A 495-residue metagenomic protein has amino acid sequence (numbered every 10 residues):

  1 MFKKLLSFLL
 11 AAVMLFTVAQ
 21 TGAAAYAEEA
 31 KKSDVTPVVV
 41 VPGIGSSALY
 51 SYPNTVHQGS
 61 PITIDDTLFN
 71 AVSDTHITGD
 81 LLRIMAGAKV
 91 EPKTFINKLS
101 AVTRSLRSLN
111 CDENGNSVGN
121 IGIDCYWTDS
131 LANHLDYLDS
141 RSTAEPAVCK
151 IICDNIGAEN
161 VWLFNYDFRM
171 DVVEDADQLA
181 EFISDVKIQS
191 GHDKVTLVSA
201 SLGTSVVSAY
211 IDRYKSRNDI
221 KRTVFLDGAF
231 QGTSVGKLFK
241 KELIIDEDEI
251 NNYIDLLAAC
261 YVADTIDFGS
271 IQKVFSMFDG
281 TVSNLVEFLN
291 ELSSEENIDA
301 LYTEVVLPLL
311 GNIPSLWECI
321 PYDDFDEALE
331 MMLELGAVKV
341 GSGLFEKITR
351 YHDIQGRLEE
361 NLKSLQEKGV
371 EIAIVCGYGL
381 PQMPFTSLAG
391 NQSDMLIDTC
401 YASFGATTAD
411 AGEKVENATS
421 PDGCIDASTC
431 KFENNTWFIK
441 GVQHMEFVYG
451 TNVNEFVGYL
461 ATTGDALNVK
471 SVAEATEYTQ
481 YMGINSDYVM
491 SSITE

Functional and structural regions predicted by a protein language model:
K3-V13, V18: Sec-dependent N-terminal signal peptides
L6, A19, N155, Q366-E367: A generic structural signal for short, solvent-exposed coil/turn residues that cap or connect secondary-structure
L15-K32: Sec-dependent signal peptide cleavage junction
Q20-T21, T143-A147, I354-R357: Short amphipathic alpha-helical surface micro-motifs
E28-V198, T204-L257, L292, E296 (+2 more regions): N-terminal non-catalytic accessory region
L68, T78-L82, Y253, L257 (+8 more regions): Generic structural signal of hydrophobic/aromatic residues within well-ordered alpha-helices of folded domains
E159-Y166, M170-V173, E295-G390: Alpha/beta-hydrolase fold catalytic core
D248-L335: Alpha/beta-hydrolase-fold enzymes
